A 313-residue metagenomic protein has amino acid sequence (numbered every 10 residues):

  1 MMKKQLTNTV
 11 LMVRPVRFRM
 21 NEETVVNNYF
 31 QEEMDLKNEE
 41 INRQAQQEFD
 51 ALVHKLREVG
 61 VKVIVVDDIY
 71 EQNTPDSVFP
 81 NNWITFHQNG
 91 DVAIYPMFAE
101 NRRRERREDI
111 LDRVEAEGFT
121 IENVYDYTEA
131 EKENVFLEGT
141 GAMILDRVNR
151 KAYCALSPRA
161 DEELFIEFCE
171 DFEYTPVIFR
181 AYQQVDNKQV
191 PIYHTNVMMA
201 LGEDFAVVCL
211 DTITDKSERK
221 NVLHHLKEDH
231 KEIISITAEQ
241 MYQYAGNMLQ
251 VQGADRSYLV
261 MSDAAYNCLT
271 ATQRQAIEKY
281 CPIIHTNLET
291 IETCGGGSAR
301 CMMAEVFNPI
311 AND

Functional and structural regions predicted by a protein language model:
M1-D313: The feature marks the mature, well-folded catalytic cores of soluble enzymes
